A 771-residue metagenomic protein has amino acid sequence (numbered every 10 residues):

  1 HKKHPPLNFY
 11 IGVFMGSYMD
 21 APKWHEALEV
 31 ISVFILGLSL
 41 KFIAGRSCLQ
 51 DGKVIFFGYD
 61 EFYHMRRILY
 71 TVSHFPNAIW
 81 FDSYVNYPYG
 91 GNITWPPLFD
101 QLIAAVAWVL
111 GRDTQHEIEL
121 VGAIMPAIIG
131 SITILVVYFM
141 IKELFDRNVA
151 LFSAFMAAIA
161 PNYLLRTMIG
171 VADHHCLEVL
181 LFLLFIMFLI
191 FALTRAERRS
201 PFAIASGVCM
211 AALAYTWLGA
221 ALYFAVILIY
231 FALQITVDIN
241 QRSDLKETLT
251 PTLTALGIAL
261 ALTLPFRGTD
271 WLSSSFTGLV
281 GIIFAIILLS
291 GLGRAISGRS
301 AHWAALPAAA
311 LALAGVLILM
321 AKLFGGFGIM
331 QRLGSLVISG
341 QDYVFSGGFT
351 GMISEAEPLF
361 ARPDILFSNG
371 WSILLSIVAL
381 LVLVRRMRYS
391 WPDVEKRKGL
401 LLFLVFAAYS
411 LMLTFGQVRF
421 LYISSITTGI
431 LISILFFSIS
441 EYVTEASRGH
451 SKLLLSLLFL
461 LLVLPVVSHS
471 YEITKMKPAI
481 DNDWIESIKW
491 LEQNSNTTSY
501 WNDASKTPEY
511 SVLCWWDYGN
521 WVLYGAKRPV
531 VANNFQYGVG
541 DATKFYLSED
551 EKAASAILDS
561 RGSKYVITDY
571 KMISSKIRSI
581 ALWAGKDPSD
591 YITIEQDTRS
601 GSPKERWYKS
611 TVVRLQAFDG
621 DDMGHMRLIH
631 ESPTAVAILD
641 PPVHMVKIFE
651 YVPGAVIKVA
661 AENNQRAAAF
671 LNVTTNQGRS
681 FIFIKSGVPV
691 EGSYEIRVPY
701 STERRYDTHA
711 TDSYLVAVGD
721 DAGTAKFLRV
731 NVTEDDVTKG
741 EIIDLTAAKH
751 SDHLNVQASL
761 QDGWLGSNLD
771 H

Functional and structural regions predicted by a protein language model:
N8, G16, I35-L36, F56 (+3 more regions): Extracytoplasmic
P22-E61, R66-L69, S73-F75, I79-S83 (+4 more regions): Transmembrane signal-anchor helices characteristic of membrane glycosylation enzymes that use polyprenol
L28-V30, V149, R199-A205, S243-A255 (+2 more regions): Membrane-interfacial loop-to-transmembrane alpha-helix junctions, especially the N-terminal start
V33-F42, M125-E143, N148-R195, R199-I239 (+3 more regions): Membrane-embedded helix bundles of polyisoprenyl
A44-L144, N148-L183, L213-Y215: Active-site lumenal/periplasmic loops and adjacent helix-entry segments of GT-C-fold, multi-pass membrane
R199, Y223-L306, S438-Y442: Perimembrane helix-loop-helix junctions
F276-R294, P307-R388, G399-L402: Alpha-helical transmembrane segments at the extracellular/periplasmic loop-to-helix junctions of multi-pass membrane
Y409, L413-S447, S456: Hydrophobic/aromatic-rich transmembrane helices and adjacent perimembrane loops
